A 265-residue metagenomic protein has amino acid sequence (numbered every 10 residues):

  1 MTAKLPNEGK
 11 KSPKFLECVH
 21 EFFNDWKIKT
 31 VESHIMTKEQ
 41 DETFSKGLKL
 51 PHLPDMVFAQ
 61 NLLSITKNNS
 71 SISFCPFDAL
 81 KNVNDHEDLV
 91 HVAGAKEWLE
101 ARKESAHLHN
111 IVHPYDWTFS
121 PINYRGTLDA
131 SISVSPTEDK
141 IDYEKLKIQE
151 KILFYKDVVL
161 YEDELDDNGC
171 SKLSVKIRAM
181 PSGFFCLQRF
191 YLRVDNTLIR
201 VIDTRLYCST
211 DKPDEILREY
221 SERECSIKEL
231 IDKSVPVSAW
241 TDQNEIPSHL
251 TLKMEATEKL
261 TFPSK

Functional and structural regions predicted by a protein language model:
T2-H20, N24-K27, E32-S33, R223 (+1 more regions): A composition-driven surface/loop motif
L5-H52, I65, D167-L173: Short, basic/low-complexity N-terminal boundary segments at the transition from targeting/disordered tails
Q40-D142, L146-Y155, V159-N244: Acidic, low-complexity, intrinsically disordered interaction modules
